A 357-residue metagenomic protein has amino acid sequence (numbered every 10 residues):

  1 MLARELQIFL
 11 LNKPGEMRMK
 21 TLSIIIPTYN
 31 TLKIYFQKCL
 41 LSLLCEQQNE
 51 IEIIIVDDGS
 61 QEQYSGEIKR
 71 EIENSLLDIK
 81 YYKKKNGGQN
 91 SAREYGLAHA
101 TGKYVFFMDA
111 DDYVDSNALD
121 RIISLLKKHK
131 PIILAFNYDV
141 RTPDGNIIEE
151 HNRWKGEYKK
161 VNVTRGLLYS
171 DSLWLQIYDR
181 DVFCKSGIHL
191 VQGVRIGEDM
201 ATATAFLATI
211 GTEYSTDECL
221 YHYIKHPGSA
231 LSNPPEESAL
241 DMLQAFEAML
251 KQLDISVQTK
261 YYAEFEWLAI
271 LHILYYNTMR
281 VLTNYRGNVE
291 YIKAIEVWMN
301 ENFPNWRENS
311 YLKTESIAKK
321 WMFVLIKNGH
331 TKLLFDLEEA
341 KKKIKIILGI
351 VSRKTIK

Functional and structural regions predicted by a protein language model:
E5, L11-K13, T283-K357: Membrane-interface aromatic/basic loop that binds lipid-linked glycans or pyrophosphate carriers, typified by
T21-S23, S42, E52, A201: Cell-envelope/extracellular polymer assembly enzymes that use nucleotide-activated donors
T31-C45: Short, well-formed alpha-helical segments that are part of the catalytic scaffolds of diverse glycosyltransferases
D57-I68: A conserved acidic beta->alpha catalytic loop
K84-A100: Glycine-rich, basic loop-to-helix element that forms the pyrophosphate-binding segment of sugar-nucleotide handling
V105: Short aromatic/hydrophobic "clamp" motif used to bind/position activated sugar donors
A110-T216, Y221-S238, M249: Donor-binding/catalytic cores of nucleotide-activated saccharide and glycerol-phosphate transferases/polymerases
L220-H226, S232-K260, L271-W306: Catalytic core of nucleotide-sugar-dependent glycosyltransferases
